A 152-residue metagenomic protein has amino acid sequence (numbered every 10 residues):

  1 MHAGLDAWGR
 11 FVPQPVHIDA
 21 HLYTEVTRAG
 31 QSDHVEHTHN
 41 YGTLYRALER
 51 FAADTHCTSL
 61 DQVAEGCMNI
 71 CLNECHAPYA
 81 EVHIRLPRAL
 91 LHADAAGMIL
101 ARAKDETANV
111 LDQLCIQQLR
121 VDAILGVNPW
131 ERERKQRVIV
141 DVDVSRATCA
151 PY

Functional and structural regions predicted by a protein language model:
M1-Y152: N-terminal, polar/charged subdomain of small-to-medium soluble alpha/beta proteins
